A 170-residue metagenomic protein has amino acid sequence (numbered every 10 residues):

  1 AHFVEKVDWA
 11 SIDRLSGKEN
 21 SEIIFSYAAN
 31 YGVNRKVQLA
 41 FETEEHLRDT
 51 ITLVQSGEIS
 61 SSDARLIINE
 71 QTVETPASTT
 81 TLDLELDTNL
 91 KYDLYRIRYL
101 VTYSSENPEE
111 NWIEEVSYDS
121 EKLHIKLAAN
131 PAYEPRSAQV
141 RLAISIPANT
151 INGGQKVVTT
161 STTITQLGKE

Functional and structural regions predicted by a protein language model:
A1-I24, L84-H124: Surface-exposed binding patches on compact interaction domains or structured appendages
S16-K18, N30-G32, E44-H46, T75-A77 (+2 more regions): Surface-exposed coil/turn segments at beta-strand junctions on protein surfaces, enriched
I23-F25, V33-E45, E134-A148: A short beta-strand micro-motif common to beta-rich folds, especially ectodomain repeats
F25-N30, I125-P131: Short, hydrophobic beta-strand segments
L47-T52, R136, K156-T163: Extracellular and select intracellular beta-sandwich modules with Ser/Thr-enriched, small-residue motifs on
Q55-R65, T165-E170: Extracellular interdomain linker/stem segments of modular secreted and single-pass surface proteins
I59-T88: Beta-sheet-dominated interaction scaffolds and their linkers
A148-Q155: Intrinsically disordered, low-complexity Ser/Thr- and acidic-rich flexible linkers and loops, especially at boundaries
